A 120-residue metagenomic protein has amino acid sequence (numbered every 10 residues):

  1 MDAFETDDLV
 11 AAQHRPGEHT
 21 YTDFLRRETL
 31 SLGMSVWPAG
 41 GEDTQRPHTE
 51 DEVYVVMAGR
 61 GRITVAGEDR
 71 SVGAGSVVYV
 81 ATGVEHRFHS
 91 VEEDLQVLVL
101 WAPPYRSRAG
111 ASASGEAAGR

Functional and structural regions predicted by a protein language model:
M1-M34, T44, G110-R120: A short, N-terminal "cap"/entry segment at the start of jelly-roll beta-barrel domains of the cupin/DSBH fold
R27, V65-G67: Structural motif
V36-P38, P47-I63: Short, conserved beta-strand element in jelly-roll/cupin
V53, R60-R62, D69, E85 (+1 more regions): Structural motif
G67-T82: Short acidic-glycine-tyrosine-enriched beta hairpin
T82-S107: Ligand-binding loop in jelly-roll beta-barrel domains
